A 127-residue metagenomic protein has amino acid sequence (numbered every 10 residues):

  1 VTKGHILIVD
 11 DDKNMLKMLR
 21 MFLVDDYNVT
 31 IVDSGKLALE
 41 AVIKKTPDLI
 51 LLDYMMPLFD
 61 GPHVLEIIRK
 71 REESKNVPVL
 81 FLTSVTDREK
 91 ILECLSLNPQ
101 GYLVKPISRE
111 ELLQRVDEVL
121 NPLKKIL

Functional and structural regions predicted by a protein language model:
K13-T30: Two-component/phosphorelay signaling modules centered on CheY-like receiver
Y27-D33, A41, L103: Short hydrophobic/Thr-rich beta-strand motif most characteristic of the beta2 strand and flanking loop of CheY-like
K45-L51: Active-site beta3 strand of CheY-like receiver
M56-P57: Receiver (REC) domain active-site loop signature in two-component systems and cognate sites in sensor histidine kinases
I107-V116: C-terminal output helix
